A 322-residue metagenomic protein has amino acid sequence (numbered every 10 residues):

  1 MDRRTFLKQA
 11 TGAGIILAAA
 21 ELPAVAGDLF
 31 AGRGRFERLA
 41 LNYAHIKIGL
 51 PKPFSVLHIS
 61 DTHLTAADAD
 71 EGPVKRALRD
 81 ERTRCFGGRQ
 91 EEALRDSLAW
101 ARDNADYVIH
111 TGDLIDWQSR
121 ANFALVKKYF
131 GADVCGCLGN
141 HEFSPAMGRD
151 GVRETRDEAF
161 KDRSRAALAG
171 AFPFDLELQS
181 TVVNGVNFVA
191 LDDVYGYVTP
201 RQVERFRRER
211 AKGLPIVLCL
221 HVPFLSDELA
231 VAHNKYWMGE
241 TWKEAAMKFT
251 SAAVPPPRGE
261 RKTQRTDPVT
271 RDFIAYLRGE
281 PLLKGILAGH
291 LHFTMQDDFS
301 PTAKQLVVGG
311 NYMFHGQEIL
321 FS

Functional and structural regions predicted by a protein language model:
T5-G27: N-terminal export signals
G27-A121: N-terminal active-site segment of His-dependent metallophosphoesterases
A40-L50, S119-V217, G239-A245, G279 (+1 more regions): Extended active-site neighborhood of metal-dependent phosphoesterases/phosphodiesterases
K52-V74, S144, L220-K243: Short, solvent-exposed beta-strand-terminating loops
D61, G112-D113, G139-N140, H221 (+1 more regions): Active-site glycine-centered loops adjacent to acidic/histidine catalytic or metal-binding residues that shape
T62-E92, P145-G170, E228, K262: Acidic/histidine-rich helix-loop elements that form or flank divalent-metal/phosphate-binding sites at the catalytic
S97-Y107, N187-V189, G196-F299: His/acidic metal-ligating clusters that form di-metal
